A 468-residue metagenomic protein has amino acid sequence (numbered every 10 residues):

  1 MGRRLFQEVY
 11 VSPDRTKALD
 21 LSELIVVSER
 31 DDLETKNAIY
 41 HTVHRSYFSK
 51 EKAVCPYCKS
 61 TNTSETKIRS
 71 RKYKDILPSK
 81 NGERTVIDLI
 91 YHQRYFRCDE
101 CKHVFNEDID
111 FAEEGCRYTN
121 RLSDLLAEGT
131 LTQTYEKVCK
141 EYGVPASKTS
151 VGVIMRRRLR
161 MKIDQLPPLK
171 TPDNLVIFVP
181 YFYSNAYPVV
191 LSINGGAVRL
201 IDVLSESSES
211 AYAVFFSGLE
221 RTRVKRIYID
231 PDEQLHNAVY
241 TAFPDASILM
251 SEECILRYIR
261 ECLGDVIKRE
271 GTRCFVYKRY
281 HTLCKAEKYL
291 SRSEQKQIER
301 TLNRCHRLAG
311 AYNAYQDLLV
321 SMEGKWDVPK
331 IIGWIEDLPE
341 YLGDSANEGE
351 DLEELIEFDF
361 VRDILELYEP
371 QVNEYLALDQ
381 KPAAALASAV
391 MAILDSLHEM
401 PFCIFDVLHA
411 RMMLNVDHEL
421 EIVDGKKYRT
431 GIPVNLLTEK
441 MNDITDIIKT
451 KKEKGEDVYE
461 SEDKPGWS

Functional and structural regions predicted by a protein language model:
M1-H103, I109: Short, conserved DNA-binding cores of transcription-related domains
V43-H44, C58, C98, V138 (+4 more regions): Mobile genetic element proteins and their domesticated derivatives, centered on retroelements and DNA transposons
K52, Y57, T61-S64, T222-K225 (+3 more regions): Acidic/histidine-rich catalytic cores and adjacent linkers of DNA breakage/strand-transfer/modification proteins
A53, N106, K137, N185 (+3 more regions): Short helix/loop capping segments that flank catalytic or ligand/cofactor-binding pockets
D75-D173, V179-S184, T222-K225: Short, positively charged, Gly/Tyr-enriched micro-motifs that form contact patches at catalytic or ligand/partner
S150-A238, D245, T450-E453, D457 (+1 more regions): RNase H-like nuclease fold core
D245-G264: Inter-helix linker motif
L263-F275: Conserved phosphate-handling catalytic cores of large alpha/beta enzymes
